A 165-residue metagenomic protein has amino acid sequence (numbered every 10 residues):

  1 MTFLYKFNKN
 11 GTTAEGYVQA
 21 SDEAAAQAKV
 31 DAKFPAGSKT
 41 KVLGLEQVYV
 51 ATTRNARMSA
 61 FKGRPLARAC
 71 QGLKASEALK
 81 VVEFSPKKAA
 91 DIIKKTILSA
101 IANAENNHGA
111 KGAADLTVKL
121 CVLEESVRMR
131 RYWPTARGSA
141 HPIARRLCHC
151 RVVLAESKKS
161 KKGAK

Functional and structural regions predicted by a protein language model:
M1-A14: Short aromatic-glycine-(Arg/Gly/Cys) micro-motifs in beta-strand/loop hairpins
T2, L147-H149: Active-site lining segments that contact anionic ligands and/or coordinate catalytic metals
Q19-S21, A25-A28, K33-P35, L43-L123 (+3 more regions): Ribosome large-subunit tunnel/peptidyl-transferase-proximal elements
E124-R128: Short, charged/polar surface micro-motifs in flexible loops or helix N-caps
M129-A140: Short, low-complexity, polybasic intrinsically disordered segments
P142-A144: C-terminal structural segments of small proteins and small subunits
